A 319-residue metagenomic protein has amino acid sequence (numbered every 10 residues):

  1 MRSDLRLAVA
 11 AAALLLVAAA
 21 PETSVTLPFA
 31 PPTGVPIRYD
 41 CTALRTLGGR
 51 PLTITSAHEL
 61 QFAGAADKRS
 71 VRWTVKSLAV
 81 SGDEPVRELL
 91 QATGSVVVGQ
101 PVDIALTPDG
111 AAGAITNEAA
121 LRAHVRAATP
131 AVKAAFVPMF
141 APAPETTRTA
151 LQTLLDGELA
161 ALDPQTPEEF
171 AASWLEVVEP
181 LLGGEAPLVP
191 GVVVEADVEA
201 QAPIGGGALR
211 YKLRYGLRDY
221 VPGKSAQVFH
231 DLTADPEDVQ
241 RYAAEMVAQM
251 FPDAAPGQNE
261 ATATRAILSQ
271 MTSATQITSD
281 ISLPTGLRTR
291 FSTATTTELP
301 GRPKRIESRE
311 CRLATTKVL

Functional and structural regions predicted by a protein language model:
M1-V9: Bacterial N-terminal signal peptides that target proteins for export
A11-V25: Bacterial Sec-dependent signal peptides at the C-terminal "C-region" and cleavage site
P21-L319: Signature of exported/secreted
